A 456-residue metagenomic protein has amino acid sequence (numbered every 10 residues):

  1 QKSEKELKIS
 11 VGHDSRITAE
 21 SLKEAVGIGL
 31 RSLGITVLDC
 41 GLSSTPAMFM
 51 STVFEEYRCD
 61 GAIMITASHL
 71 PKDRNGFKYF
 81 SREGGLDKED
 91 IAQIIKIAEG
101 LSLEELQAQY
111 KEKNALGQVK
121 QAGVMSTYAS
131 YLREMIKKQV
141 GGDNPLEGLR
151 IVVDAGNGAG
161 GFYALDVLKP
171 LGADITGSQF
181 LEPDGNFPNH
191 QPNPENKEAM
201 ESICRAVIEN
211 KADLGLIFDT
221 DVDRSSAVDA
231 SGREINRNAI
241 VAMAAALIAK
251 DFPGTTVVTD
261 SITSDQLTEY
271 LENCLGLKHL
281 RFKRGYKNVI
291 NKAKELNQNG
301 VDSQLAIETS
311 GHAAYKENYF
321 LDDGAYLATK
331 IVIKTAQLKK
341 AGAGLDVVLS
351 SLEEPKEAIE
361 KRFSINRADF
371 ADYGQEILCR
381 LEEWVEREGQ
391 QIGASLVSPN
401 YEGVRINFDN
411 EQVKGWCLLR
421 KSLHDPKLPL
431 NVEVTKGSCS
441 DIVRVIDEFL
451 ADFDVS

Functional and structural regions predicted by a protein language model:
K2, G29, L33, S51 (+15 more regions): Change "in soluble alpha/beta enzymes" to "in soluble alpha/beta proteins
K2-R74, D166-V228: N-terminal small/polar loop signature for handling phosphorylated ligands or for N-terminal nucleophile
E4-D14, R150-V152, T255-S261, Q304: Short glycine-rich phosphate-binding loop at a beta-alpha junction
V11-H13, S81, V153-A155, D229 (+2 more regions): Short glycine-centered, acidic/aromatic-flanked micro-motifs in structured strand/loop junctions that mark active-site
C40-T45, I95-S130, D229-T309, A313-Y315: Proline/glycine-rich low-complexity loops and linkers
K72-E99, V228-A244, N318-T329: A short, gly/pro- and small-residue-rich
N75-V207: Gly/Ser/Thr-enriched, mixed-charge loops and adjacent short helices that form phosphate/oxyanion-binding elements
F252-N431, K436-S456: Phosphate-binding and adjacent anionic-ligand microenvironments
